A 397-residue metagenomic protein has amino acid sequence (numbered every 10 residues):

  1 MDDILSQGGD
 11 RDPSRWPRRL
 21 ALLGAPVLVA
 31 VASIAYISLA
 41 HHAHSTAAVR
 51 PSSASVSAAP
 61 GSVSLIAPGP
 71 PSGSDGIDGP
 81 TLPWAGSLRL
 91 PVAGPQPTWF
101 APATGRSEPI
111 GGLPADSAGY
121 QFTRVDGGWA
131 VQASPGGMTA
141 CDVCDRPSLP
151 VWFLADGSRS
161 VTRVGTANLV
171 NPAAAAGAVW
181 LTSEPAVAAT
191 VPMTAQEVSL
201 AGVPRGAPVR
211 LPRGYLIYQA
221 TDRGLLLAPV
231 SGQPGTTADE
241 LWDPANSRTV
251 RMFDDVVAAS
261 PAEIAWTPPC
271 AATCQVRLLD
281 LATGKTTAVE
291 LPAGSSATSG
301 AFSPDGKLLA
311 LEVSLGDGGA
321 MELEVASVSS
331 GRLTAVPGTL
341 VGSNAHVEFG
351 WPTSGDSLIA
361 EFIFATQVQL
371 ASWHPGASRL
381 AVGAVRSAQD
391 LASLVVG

Functional and structural regions predicted by a protein language model:
M1-P17: Terminal targeting segments of Actinobacterial cell-envelope proteins
D2, P17-A40: Secretory targeting and sorting signals
A32-S62: C-terminal region of N-terminal signal peptides and the immediate post-cleavage residues of exported proteins
P51-G76, A93-D116, P135-T166, A186-R213 (+4 more regions): Surface-exposed loop/turn elements that mediate protein-protein interactions on large endomembrane-trafficking
G73-T81, A115-G127, R163-G177, R210-D222 (+4 more regions): Repeated scaffold domains used in trafficking and secretory/extracellular systems, primarily beta-propellers
L88-L90, W129-A130, A178-W180, L225-L226 (+3 more regions): Hydrophobic beta-strand positions that form the internal "hydrophobic ladder" of WD40/Gbeta-like beta-propeller blades
T104, D126-G127, D156, A176 (+10 more regions): Acidic/polar residues in short coil/turn loops that connect beta-strands within repeat-based beta-sheet scaffolds
S296-E324, V341-G342, V347-P352, L358-A360: Loop/turn-rich, solvent-exposed surfaces of beta-rich toroidal or solenoidal domains
